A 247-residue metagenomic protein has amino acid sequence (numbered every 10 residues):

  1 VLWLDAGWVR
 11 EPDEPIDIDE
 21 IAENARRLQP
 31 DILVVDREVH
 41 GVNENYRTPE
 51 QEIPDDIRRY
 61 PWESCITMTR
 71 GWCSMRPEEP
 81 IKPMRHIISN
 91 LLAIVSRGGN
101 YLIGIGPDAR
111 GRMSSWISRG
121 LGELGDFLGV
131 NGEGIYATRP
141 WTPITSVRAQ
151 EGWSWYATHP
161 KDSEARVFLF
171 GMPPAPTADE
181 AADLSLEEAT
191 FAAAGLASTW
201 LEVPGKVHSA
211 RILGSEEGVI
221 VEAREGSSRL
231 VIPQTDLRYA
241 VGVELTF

Functional and structural regions predicted by a protein language model:
V1-F247: Mature catalytic domains of secreted/periplasmic carbohydrate-active enzymes
